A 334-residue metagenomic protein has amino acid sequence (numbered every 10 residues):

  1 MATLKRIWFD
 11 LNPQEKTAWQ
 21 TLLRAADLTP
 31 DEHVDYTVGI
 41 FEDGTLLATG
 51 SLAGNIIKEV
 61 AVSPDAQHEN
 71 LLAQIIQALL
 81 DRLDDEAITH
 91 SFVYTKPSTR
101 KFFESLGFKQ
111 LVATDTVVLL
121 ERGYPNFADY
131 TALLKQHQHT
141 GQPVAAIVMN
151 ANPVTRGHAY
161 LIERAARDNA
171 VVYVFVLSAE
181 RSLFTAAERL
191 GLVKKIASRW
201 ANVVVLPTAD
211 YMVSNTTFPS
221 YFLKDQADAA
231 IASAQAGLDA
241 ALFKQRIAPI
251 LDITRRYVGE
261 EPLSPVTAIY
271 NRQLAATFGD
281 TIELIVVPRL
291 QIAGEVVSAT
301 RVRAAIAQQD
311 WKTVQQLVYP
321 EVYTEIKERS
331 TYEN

Functional and structural regions predicted by a protein language model:
M1-P30, F41: Short amphipathic alpha-helix that is part of the acyltransferase structural core
E15, S51-L52, D81-E86: Beta-strand-enriched, solvent-exposed domains that form extended recognition/catalytic surfaces
W19, T37-I40, S91-T95: Short, hydrophobic beta-strand segments that form beta-sheet elements in well-ordered domains
D35-A48: Conserved beta-hairpin
A48-V60, Q67, G141-P143: A conserved beta-turn-beta hairpin within the catalytic core of GNAT-like acetyltransferases that forms part
E59-Q74, E86: Conserved glycine-rich acetyl-CoA-binding loop
H68-D81, S105, G157-E163: Conserved acetyl-CoA-binding loop-helix of GNAT-fold acetyltransferases
E86, H90, Y94-N334: Nucleotidyltransferase catalytic core that binds NTPs
